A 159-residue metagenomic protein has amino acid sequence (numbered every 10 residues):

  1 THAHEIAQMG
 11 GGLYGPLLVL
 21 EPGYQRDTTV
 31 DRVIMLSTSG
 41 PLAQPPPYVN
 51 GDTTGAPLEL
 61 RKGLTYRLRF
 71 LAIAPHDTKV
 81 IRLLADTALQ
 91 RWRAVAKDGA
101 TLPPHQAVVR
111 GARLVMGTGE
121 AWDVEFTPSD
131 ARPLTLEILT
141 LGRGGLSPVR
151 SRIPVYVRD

Functional and structural regions predicted by a protein language model:
H2-D159: Copper-binding active sites and cupredoxin-like electron-transfer domains, recognizing His/Cys-rich ligand loops
